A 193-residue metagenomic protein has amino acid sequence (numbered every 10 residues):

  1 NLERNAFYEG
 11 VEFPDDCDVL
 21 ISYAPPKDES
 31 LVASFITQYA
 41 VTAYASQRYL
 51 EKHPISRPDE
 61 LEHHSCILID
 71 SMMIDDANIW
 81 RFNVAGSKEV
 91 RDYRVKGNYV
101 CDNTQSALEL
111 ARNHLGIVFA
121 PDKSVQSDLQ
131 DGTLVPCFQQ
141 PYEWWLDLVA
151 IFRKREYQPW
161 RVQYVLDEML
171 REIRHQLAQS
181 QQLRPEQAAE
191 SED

Functional and structural regions predicted by a protein language model:
N1-E29: Central regulatory/effector-binding core of bacterial HTH transcription factors
A6, Y23-P25, A45-Q47, N103-T104 (+1 more regions): Beta->alpha turn/N-cap motifs
V11-F13, V32-F35, R57-D59, S71-M72 (+3 more regions): Short secondary-structure boundary/capping segments
D15-L20, V41, R112-I117: Alpha-to-beta junction loops
S30-V41, A45-S71: Flexible hinge/capping segments at coil-to-helix
S65-K88: Secondary-structure junction motif
E89-P136, P141-E143, Q158, V162 (+1 more regions): Hydrophobic hinge/microswitch elements
D122-D131, Q140-D193: C-terminal effector-binding regulatory domain of bacterial HTH transcription factors
